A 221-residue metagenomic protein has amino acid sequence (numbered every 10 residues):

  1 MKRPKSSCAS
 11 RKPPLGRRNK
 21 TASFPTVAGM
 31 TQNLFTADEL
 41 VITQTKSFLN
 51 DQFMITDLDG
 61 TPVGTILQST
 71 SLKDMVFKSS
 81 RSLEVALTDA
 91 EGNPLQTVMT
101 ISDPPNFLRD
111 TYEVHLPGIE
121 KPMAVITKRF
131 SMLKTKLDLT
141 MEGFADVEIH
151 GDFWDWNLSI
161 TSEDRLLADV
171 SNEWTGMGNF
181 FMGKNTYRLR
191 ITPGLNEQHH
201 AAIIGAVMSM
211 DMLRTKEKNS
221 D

Functional and structural regions predicted by a protein language model:
K2-D221: Intrinsically disordered, low-complexity proline/glycine-rich segments
